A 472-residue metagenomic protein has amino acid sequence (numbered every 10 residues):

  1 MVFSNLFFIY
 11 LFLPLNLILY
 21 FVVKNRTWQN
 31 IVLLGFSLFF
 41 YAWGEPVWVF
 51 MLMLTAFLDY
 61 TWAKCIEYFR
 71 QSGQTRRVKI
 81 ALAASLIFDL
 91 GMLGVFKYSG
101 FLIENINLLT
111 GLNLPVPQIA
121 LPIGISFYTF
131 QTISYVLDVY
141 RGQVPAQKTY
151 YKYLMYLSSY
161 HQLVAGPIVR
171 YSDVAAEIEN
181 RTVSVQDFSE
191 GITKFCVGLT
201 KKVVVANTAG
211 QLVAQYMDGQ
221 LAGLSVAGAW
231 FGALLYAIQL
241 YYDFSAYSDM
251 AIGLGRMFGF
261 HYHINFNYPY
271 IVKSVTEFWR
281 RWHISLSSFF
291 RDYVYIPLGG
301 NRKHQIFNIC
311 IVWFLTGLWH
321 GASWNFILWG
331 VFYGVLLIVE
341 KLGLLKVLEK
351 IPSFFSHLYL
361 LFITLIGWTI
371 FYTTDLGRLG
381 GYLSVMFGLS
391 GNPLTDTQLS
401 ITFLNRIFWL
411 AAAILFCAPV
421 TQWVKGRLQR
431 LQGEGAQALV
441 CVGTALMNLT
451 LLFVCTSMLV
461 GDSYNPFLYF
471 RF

Functional and structural regions predicted by a protein language model:
M1-R471: Membrane-embedded transmembrane alpha-helical bundles that form the catalytic cores of multi-pass lipid-modifying
